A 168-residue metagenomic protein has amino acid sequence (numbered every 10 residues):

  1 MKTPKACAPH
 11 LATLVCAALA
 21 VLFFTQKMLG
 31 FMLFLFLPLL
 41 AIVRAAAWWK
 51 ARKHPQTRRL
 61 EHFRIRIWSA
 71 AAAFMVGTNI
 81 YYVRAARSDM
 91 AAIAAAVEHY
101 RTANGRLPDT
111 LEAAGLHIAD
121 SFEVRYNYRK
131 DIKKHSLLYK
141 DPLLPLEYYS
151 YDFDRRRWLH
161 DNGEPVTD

Functional and structural regions predicted by a protein language model:
M1, I42, G77-I80: Sec-dependent N-terminal signal peptides of Gram-negative exported proteins
M1-A6, T57-R58: Short, Lys/Arg-rich N-terminal segment immediately upstream of the first membrane anchor
P4-A51: Membrane-embedded alpha-helical segments of integral membrane proteins
W48-L60: Membrane-helix interface/capping segments
T57-R84: Internal/C-terminal transmembrane anchor helices
Y82-A103: Alpha-helical transmembrane signal-anchor/signal-peptide segments
N104-T110: Short, charged, surface-exposed loops that flank catalytic or proteolytic processing sites
T110-D168: Extracytosolic and intramembrane catalytic regions of membrane-associated proteins in envelope/secretory systems
